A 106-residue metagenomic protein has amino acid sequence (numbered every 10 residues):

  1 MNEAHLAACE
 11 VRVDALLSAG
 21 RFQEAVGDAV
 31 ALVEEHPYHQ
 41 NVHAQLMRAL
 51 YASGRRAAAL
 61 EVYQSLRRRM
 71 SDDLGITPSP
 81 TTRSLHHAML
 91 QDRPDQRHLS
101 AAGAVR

Functional and structural regions predicted by a protein language model:
M1-R106: Intrinsically disordered, charged and Pro/Gly-enriched terminal/linker segments that flank large helical-solenoid
